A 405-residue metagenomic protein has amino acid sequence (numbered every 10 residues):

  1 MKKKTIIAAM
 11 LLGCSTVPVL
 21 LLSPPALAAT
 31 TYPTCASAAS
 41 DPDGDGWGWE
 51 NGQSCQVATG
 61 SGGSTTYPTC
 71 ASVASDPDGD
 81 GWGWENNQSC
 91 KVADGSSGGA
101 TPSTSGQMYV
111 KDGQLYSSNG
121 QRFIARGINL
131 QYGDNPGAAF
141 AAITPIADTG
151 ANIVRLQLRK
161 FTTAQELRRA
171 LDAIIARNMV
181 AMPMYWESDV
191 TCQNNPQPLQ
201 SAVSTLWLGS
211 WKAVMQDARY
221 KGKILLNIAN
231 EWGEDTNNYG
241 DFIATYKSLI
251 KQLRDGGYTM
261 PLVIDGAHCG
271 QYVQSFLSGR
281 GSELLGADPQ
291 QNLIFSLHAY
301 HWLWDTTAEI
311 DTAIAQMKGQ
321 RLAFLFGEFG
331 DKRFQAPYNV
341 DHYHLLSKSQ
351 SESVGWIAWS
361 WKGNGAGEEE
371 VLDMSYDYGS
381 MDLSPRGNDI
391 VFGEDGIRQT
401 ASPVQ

Functional and structural regions predicted by a protein language model:
M1-M10: Bacterial N-terminal signal peptides that target proteins for export
C14-P25: C-terminal segment of classical bacterial N-terminal signal peptides
A29-G99: Extracellular/cell-surface secretome signature
Q53-G60, Q88-G98, M381-Q405: A recurrent domain-boundary module in secreted/ectodomain proteins
G99-I153, G387, G396-P403: N-terminal carbohydrate-binding accessory modules
M108, P136, T144, T205-L225 (+2 more regions): Extracellular glycoside hydrolase catalytic/binding regions
N129, L158-K160, Y185-E187, N230 (+2 more regions): A mature extracytoplasmic/lumenal domain signature
A138-Q193, L199-L206, K247-G256, D341-E352: Aromatic-lined substrate-binding rim segments of carbohydrate-active enzymes
